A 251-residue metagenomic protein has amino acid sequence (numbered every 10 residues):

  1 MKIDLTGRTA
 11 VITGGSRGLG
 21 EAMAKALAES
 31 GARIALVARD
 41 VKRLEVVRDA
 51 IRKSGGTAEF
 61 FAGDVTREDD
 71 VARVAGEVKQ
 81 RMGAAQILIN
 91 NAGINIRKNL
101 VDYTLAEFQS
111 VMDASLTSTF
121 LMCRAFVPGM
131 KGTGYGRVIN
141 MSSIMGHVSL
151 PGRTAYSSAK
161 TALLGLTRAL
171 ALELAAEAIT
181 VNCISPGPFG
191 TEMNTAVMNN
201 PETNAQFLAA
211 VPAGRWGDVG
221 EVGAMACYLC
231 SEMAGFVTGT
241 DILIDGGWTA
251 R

Functional and structural regions predicted by a protein language model:
T9, S16-R17: Conserved glycine-rich cofactor-binding loop
V41-K42, A62-R73, L105, V219-G220: The beta1-alpha1 cofactor-binding region of Rossmann-like NAD(H)/NADP(H)-dependent oxidoreductases
N99-L100, E107-M112, F207: Substrate-binding pocket helix/loop in short-chain dehydrogenase/reductase
F120, Y135, I179, R215-I244 (+1 more regions): C-terminal substrate-recognition "lid" of short-chain dehydrogenase/reductases
C123, A159, T167: Active-site helix of classical SDR
P128, L172-A176, G235: Alpha-helical segment proximal to the catalytic Tyr-Lys
S143: Residue(s) in the substrate-gating loop at a strand-loop-helix junction that position the organic substrate next
